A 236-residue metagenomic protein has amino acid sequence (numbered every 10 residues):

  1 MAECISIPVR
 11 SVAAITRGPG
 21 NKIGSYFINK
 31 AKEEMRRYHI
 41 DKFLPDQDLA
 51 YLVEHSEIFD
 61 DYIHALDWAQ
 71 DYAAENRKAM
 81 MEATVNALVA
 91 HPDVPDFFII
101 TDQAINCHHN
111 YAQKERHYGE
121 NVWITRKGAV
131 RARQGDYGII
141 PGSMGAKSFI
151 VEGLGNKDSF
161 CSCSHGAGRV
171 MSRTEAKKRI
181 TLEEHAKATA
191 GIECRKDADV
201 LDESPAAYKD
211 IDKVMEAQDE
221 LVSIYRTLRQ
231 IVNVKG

Functional and structural regions predicted by a protein language model:
M1-G236: Domain-length cofactor-binding catalytic modules of enzymes
